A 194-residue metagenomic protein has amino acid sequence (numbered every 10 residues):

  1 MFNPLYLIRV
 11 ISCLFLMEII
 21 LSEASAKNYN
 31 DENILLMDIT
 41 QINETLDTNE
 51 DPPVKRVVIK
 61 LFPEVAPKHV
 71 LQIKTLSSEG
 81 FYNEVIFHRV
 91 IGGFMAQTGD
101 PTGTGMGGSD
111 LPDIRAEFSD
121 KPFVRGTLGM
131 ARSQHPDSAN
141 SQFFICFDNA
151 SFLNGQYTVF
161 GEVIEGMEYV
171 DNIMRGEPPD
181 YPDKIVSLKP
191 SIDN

Functional and structural regions predicted by a protein language model:
M1-I11: Bacterial N-terminal signal peptides that target proteins for export
F2, L21-N194: Cyclophilin-like peptidyl-prolyl cis-trans isomerases
V10-I19: Bacterial N-terminal signal peptides
